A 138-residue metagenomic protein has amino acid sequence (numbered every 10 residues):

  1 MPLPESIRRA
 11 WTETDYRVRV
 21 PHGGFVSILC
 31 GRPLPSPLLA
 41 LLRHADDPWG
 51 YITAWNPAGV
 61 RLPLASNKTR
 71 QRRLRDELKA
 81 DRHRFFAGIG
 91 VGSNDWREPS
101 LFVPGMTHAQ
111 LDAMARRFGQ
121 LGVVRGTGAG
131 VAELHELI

Functional and structural regions predicted by a protein language model:
M1-D76: N-terminal, charge-rich interaction modules
H22-P37, D112, G122-I138: N-terminal nucleophile
L41-R43, S93, A113-R116: A general structural signal for short secondary-structure junctions and capping/turn motifs
T53, F86, F102-P104, V124 (+1 more regions): Residues in well-ordered beta-strands of folded domains
S66-Q110: Amphipathic protein-protein interaction modules
R97-S100, P104-V131: Short, compact, well-ordered microdomains
